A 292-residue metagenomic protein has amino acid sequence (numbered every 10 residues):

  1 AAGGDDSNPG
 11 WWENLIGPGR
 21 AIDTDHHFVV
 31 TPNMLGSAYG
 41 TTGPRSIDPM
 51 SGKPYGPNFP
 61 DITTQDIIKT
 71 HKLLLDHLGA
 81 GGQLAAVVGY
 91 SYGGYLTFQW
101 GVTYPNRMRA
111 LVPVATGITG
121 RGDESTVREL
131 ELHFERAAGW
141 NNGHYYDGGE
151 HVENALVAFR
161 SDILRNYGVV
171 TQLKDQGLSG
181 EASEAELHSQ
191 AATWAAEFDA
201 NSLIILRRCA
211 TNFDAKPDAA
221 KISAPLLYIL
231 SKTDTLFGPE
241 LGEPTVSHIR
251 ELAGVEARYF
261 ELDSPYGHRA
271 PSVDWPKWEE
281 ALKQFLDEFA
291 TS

Functional and structural regions predicted by a protein language model:
A1-D48: N-terminal cap/lid subdomain of alpha/beta-hydrolase-fold enzymes
G52-N58, Q65-A85: Conserved acidic catalytic loop of the alpha/beta-hydrolase fold
Q83-S125: Conserved hydrolase catalytic core segment
R107-T193: Alpha/beta-hydrolase-fold enzymes
S202-D218: Active-site nucleophile elbow and catalytic-triad environment of alpha/beta-hydrolase enzymes
I222, Y228-L230, D234: Short beta-strand/loop motif that positions the catalytic acidic residue of the alpha/beta-hydrolase fold
T235-P244: Conserved alpha/beta-hydrolase "acid-adjacent" motif
V246, L252-S292: Catalytic active-site module of serine/aspartate enzymes centered on a nucleophile-bearing elbow/loop
